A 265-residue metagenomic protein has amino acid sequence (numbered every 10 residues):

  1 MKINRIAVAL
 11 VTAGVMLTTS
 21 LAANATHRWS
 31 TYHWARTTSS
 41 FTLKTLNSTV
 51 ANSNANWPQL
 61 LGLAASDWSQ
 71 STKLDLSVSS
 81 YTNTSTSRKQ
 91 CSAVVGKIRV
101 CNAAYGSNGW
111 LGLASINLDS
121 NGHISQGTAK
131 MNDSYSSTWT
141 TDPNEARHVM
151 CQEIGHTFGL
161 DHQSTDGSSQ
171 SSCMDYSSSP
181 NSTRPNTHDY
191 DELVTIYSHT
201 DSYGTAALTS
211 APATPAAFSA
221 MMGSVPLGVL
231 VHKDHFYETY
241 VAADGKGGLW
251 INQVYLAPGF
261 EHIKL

Functional and structural regions predicted by a protein language model:
K2-N54, M222-L265: Disordered inhibitory propeptide/activation segment of secreted metzincin zinc metalloprotease zymogens, centered on
V11, R36-T38, A93, I124 (+1 more regions): Short, solvent-exposed coil/turn segments
A13, A64, Y197-T200: Alpha-helix boundary/capping residues
T45-W57, S134-E145, Y176-T183: Second-shell loop/turn segments in exported
A55, T200-H235: Ser/Thr/Gly/Pro-rich low-complexity, disordered linker/stalk segments of secreted and cell-surface proteins
W57-D166: Metzincin-family zinc-dependent endopeptidase catalytic domain
T140-G204: The catalytic-center signature of Zn2+-dependent metalloproteases
